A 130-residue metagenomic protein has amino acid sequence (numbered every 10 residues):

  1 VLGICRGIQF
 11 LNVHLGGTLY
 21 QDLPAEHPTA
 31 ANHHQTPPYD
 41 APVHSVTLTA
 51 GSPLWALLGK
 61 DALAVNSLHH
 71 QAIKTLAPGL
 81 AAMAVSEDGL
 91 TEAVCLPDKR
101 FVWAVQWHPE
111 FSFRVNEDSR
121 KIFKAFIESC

Functional and structural regions predicted by a protein language model:
V1-T18: Catalytic nucleophile loop
Q21: Class I SAM-dependent methyltransferase SAM-binding "motif I" and its flanking Rossmann-like core
P24-C130: Amide-donor transfer/coupling interface in amidating biosynthetic enzymes
